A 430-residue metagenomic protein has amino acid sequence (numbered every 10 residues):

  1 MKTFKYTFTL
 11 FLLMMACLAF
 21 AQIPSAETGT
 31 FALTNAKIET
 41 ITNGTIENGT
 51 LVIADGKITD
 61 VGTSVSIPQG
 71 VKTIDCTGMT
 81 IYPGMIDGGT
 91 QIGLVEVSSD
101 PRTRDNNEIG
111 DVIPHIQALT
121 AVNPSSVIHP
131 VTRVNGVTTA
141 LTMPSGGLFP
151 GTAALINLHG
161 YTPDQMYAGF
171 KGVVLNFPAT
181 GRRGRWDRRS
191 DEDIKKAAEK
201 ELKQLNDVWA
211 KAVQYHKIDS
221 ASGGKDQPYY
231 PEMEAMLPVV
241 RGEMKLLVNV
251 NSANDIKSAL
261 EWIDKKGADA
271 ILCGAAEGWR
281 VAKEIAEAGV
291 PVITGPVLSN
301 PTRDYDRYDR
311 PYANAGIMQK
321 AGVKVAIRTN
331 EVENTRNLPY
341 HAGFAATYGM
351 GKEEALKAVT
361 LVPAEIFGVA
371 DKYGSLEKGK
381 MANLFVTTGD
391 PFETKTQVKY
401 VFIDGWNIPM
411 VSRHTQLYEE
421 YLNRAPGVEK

Functional and structural regions predicted by a protein language model:
M1-E27: Bacterial Sec-dependent N-terminal signal peptides
S25, G29, I38, T42-Y82: Histidine-rich, glycine-flanked metal-binding segment
F31-L33, I67-L119, V134: Replace "His-x-His-based motif
A36, L51, G56, G78 (+9 more regions): Divalent metal-coordination and catalytic microenvironments
A36-E39, G49, K378-Y421: C-terminal cap of metal-dependent C-N hydrolases
V97-S98, T103-I109, I113-H115, K245 (+5 more regions): His/Asp/Glu-enriched, well-ordered alpha-helical/loop segment that forms or immediately abuts the divalent-metal
I128, R133-A270, Q397: Polyanionic/metal-chelating signatures
P228-Y229, V248-S252, G274-A276, R303-P311: A general structural motif
